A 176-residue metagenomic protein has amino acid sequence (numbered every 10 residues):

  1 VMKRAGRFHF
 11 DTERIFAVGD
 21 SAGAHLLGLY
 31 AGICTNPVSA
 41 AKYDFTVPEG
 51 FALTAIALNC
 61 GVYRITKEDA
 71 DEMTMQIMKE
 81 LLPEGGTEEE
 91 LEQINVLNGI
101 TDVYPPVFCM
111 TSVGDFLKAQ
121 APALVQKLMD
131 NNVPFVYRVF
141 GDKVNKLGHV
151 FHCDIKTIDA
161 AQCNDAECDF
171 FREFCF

Functional and structural regions predicted by a protein language model:
V1-F176: Alpha/beta-hydrolase superfamily serine-hydrolase fold, recognizing
